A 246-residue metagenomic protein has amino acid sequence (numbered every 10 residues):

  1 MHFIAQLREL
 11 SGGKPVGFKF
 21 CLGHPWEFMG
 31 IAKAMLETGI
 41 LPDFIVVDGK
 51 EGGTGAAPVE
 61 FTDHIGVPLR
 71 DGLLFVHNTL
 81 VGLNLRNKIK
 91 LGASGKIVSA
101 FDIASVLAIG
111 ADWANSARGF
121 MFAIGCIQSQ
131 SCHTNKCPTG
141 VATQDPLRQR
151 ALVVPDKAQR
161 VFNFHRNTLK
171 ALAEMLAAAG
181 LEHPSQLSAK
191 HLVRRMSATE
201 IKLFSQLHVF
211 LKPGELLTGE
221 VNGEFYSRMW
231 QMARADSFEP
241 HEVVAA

Functional and structural regions predicted by a protein language model:
M1-Q149: Glycine-rich phosphate/ribose-binding loops and adjacent secondary-structure elements that form binding surfaces
V154-A246: C-terminal extensions of enzymes
